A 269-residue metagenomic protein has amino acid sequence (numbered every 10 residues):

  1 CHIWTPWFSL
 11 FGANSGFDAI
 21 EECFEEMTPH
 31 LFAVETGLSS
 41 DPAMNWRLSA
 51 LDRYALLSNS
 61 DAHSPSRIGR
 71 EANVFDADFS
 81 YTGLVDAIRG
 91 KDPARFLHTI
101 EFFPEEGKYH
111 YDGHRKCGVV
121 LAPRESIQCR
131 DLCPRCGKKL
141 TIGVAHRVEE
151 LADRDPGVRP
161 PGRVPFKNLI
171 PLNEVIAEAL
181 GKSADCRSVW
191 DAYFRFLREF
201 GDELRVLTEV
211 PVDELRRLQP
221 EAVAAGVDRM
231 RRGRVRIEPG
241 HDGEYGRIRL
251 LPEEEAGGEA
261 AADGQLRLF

Functional and structural regions predicted by a protein language model:
C1-P6: Short, well-ordered beta-to-alpha junction loops that form the rim of enzyme active sites and present histidine/acidic
W7-F269: Charged catalytic cores and adjacent phosphate/nucleic-acid-binding surfaces used for phosphate/nucleic-acid chemistry
